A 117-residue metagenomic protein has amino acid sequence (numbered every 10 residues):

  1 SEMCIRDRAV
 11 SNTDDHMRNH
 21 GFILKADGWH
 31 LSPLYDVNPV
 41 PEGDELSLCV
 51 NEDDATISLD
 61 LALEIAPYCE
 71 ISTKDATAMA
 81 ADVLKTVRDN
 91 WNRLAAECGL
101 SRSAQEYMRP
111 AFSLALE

Functional and structural regions predicted by a protein language model:
S1-E2, R6-E117: Anionic ligand-binding catalytic core segments
